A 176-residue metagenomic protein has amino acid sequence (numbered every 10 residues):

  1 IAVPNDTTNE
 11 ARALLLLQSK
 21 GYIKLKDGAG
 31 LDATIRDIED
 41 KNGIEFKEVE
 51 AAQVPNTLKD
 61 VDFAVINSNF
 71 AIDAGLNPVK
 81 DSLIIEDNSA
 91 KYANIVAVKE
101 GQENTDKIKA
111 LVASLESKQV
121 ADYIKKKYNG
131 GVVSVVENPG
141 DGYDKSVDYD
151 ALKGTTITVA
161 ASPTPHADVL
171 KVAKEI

Functional and structural regions predicted by a protein language model:
I1, K153-T164: Short, well-ordered beta-strand elements
I1, Y92-A110: A bilobed periplasmic-binding-protein/Venus flytrap-type ligand-binding module shared by bacterial periplasmic
A11-Q18, L115-V136: Periplasmic-binding protein-like
L15-L16, R36-V65, F70, K174-E175: Short helices/loops that flank or line small-molecule/ion binding pockets
Y22-E48, G154-T158: A local structural motif
G75-S89: Short beta-strand->loop
N138-T158, K174: Immediate post-signal peptide segment of exported/extracytoplasmic ligand-binding proteins
T164-I176: Short, polar/charged alpha-helical segment
